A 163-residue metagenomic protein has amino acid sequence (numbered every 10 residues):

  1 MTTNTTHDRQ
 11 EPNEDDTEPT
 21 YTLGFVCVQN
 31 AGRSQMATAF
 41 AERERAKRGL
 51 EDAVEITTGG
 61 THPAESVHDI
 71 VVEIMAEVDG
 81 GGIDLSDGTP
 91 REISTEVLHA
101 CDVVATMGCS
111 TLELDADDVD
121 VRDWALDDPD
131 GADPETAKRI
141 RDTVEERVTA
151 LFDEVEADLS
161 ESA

Functional and structural regions predicted by a protein language model:
T2-E92: Conserved active-site segments centered on acidic
T6-D8, V103, C109-A163: Phosphate-binding/catalytic loops
C27, M107-G108: A secondary-structure boundary/capping signal
L98-A100: Alpha-helix C-terminal capping/helix-to-coil transition sites in glycosyltransferase folds
